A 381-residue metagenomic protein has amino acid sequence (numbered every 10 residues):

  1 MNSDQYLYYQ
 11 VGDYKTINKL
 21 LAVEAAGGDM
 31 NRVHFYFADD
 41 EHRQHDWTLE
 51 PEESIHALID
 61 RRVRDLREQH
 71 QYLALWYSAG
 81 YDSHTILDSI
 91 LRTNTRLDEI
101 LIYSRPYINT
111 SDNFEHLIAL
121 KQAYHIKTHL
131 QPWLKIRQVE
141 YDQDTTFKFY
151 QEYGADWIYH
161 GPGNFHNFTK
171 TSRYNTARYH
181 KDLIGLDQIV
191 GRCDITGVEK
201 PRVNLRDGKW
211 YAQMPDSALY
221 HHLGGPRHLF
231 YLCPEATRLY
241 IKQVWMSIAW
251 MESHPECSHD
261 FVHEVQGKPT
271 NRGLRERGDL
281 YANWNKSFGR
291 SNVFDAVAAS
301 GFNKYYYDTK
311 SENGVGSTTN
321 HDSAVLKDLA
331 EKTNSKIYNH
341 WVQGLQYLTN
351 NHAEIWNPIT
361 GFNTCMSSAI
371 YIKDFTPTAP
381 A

Functional and structural regions predicted by a protein language model:
M1-L73, T95-A381: Nucleotide-activated chemistry modules centered on ATP-dependent adenylation/adenylyltransferase
G80: Conserved G/P- and acidic residue-centered "switch" motifs that form tight phosphate/ATP-binding loops in soluble
T85-R92: Active-site signature of alpha/beta-hydrolase-fold catalytic machinery across serine- and Asp/Cys-nucleophile hydrolases
